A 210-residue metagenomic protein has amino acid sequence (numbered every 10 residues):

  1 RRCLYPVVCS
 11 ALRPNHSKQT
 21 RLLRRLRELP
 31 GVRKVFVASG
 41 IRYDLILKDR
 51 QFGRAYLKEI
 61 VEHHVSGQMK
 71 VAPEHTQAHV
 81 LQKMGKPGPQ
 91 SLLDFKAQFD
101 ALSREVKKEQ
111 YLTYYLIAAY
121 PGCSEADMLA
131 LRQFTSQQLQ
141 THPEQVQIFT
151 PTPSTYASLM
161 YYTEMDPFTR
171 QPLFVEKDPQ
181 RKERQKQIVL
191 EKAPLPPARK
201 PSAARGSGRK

Functional and structural regions predicted by a protein language model:
R1-T113, A118-P121: Conserved SAM/AdoMet-binding glycine-rich loop
L29-R33, G67, V106, Q138 (+3 more regions): Short secondary-structure junctions and interdomain/linker hinges
F52, Y120-Q137: Catalytic cores of alpha/beta
A55-Q68, R132-P153, S158: Structural recognition of alpha->loop->beta junctions
L102-V106, L131-R132, M160-Y162, R170: Eukaryotic scaffolding regions of large macromolecular assemblies
E125-A126, H142-A204: C-terminal accessory regions of radical SAM enzymes
G206-K210: Short, amphipathic C-terminal "tail helix"
